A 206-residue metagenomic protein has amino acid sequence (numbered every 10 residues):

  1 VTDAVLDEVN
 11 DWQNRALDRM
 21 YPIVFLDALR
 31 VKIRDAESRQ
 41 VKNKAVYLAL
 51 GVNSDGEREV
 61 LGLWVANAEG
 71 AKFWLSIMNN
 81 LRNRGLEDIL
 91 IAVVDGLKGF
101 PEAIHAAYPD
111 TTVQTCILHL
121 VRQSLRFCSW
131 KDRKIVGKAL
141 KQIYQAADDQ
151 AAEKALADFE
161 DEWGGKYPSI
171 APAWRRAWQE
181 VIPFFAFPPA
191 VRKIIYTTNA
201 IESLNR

Functional and structural regions predicted by a protein language model:
V1-T2, L156: A general structural motif at alpha-helix termini
T2-V94, K98, E102-D110, A200: RNase H-like nuclease fold core
A36, I104, C128, F184-F185: Short, well-ordered secondary-structure micro-motifs
E59-G62, N83-D88, V121, G137-Y144 (+1 more regions): Short acidic, glycine/Ser/Thr-rich loop/turn "cap" segments at secondary-structure junctions
Y108-R126: Inter-helix linker motif
S124-K154, D158: Metal-dependent DNA phosphodiester-chemistry modules and their immediately adjacent helices/loops in DNA-processing
Q145-R206: Acidic/histidine-rich catalytic cores and adjacent linkers of DNA breakage/strand-transfer/modification proteins
